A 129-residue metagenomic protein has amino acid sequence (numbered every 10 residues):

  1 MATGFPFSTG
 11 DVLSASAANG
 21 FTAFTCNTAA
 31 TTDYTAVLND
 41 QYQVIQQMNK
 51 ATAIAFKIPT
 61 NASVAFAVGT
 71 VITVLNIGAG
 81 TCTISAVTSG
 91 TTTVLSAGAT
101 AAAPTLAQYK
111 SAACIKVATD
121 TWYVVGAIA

Functional and structural regions predicted by a protein language model:
G4-P6, V12-S14: C-terminal trimerization/auto-chaperone modules of long, extracellular attachment fibers and adhesins
F7, A36, F66, P104-L106: Hydrophobic beta-strand core residues of beta-sandwich domains
S8, I77, K116-V117: Generic beta-strand structural signal
L13-G90, D120-A129: Exposed extracellular interaction/assembly regions and N-terminal maturation sites
N61, G69, T100-S111: Tight coil/turn sites that cap or link beta-strands
T88-A102: Extracellular beta-sheet repeat scaffolds used for adhesion and glycan interaction
P104-A129: Low-complexity acidic/polar repeat-biased segments
